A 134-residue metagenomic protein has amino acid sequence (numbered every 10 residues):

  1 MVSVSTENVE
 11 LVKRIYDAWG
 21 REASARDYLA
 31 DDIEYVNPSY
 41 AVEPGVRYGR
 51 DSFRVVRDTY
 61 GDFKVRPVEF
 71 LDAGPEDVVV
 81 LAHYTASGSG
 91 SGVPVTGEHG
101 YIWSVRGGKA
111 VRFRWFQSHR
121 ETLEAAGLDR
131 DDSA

Functional and structural regions predicted by a protein language model:
M1-K13, V55-A134: A beta-strand edge to alpha-helix "cap/lid" segment located at domain peripheries
V2-D31: Short acidic-aromatic low-complexity motifs
E22, R26-E76: A solvent-exposed, acidic/Ser-Thr-rich amphipathic alpha-helical stretch
